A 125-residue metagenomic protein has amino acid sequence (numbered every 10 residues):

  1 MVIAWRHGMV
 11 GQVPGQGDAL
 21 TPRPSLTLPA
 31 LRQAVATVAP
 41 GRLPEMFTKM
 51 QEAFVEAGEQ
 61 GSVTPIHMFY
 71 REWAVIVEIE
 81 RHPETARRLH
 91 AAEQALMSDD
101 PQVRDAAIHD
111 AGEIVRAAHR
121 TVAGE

Functional and structural regions predicted by a protein language model:
V2-V55: Short terminal alpha-helical segments
M9, S62-I66, G112: Amphipathic alpha-helical protein-protein interaction segments
L26-P29, G41-P44, T64-H67, P83 (+3 more regions): Generic alpha-helical secondary structure signal
T37, E52, E56, I79 (+2 more regions): A structural signal for alpha-helix termini and helix-coil/disorder junctions
T37, Q60, T64, D105: Charge-dense, low-complexity intrinsically disordered segments
R42-E84: Amphipathic alpha-helical interaction modules
A86-E125: Amphipathic alpha-helical binding modules
